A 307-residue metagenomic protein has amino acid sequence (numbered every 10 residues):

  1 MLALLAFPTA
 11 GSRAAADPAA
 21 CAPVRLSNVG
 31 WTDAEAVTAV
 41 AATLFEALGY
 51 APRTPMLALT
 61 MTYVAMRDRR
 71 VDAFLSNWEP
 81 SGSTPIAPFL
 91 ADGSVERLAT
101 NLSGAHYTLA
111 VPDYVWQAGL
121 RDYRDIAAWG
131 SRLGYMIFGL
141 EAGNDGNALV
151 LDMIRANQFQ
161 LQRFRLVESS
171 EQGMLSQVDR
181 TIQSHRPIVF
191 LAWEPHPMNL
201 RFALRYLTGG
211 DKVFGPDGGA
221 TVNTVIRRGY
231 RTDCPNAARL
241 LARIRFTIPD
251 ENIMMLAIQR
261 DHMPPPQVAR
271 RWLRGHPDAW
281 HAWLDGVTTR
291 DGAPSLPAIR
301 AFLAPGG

Functional and structural regions predicted by a protein language model:
P18-D33, Y50-P55, G134-F138, L241: Short, well-ordered beta-strand elements
W31-T32, Y50-A65, R165-Q177: Short helix-initiation/N-cap motifs at beta->coil->alpha
T38, L57-G93, Q177, P197-A203: Pocket-flanking alpha-helical
A41-L48, G130-F164, R274: Ligand-binding cleft/hinge of the Venus flytrap
V71-L75, D145-K212: Ligand-binding pocket segment of bilobal, Venus flytrap-like solute-binding proteins
G93-G146: A conserved helix-loop-strand patch within extracytoplasmic ligand-binding domains of the periplasmic binding
H106-Q117, A220-D233, A257: A bilobed periplasmic-binding-protein/Venus flytrap-type ligand-binding module shared by bacterial periplasmic
R245-G307: C-terminal functional modules
